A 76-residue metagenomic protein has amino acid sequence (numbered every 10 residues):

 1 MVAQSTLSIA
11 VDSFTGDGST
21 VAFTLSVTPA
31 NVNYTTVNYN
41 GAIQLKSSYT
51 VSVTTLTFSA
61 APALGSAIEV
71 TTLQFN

Functional and structural regions predicted by a protein language model:
M1-K46, P62-L64, E69-N76: Extended beta-strand solenoid/passenger and fiber regions
T20, T50-T55: Short, solvent-exposed loop/turn segments in extracellular or other extracytoplasmic domains
V53-L64: A surface-exposed beta-strand-loop module
